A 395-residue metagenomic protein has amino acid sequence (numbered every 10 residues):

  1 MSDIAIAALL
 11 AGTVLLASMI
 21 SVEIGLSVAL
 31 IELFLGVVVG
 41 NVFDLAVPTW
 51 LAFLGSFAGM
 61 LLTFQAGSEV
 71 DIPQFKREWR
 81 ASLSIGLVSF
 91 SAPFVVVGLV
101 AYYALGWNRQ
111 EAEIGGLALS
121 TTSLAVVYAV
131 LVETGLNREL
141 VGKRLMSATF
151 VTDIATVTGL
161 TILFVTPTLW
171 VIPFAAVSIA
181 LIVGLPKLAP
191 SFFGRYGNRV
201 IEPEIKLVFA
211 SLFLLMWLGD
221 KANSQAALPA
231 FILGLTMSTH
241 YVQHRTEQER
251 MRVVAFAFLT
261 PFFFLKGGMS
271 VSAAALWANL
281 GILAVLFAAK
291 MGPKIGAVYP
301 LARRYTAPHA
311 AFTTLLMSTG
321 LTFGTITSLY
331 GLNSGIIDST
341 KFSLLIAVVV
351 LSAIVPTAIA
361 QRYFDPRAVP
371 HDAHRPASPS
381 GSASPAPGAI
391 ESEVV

Functional and structural regions predicted by a protein language model:
M1, G184-L207, V242-Q248, D365-V395: Intrinsically disordered, low-complexity non-transmembrane regions of multi-pass membrane transporters
M1-I4, N41-T49, L99-A112, L160-V171 (+3 more regions): Helix-coil boundary and interhelical linker segments in multi-pass alpha-helical membrane proteins
M1-L10, P48-Q65, N108-S123, L169-V183 (+3 more regions): Structural signature of hydrophobic alpha-helical transmembrane segments
G12-L26, T63-W79, A125-R138, G184-G197 (+3 more regions): C-terminal ends of transmembrane helices
I20-V28, G36-A81, G194-E204, V208-V285: Membrane-interface junctions of multi-pass transporters
L30-F43, S84-G98, M146-L160, I201-W217 (+2 more regions): Small-residue-rich segments of transmembrane alpha-helices in multi-pass membrane proteins, especially helix faces
R77-T134, S270, A278-A368: Transmembrane alpha-helices that form the ion-translocation and gating core of multi-pass ion transport proteins
N137-V151, T158, I172, R245-E249 (+2 more regions): Membrane-interface alpha-helices at helix entry/exit sites of multi-pass transporters
